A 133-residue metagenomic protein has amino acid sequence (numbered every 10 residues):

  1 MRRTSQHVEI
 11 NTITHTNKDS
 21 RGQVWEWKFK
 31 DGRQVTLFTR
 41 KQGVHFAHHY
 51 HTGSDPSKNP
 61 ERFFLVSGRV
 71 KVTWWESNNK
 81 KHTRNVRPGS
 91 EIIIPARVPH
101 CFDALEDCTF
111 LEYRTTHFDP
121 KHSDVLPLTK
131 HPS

Functional and structural regions predicted by a protein language model:
M1-L37: A short, N-terminal "cap"/entry segment at the start of jelly-roll beta-barrel domains of the cupin/DSBH fold
Q6-E9, D103-S133: Double-stranded beta-helix
N17, L37-K58: Conserved short histidine dyad/triad with adjacent acidic residue
D31-R33, R40-F46, S67-K71, N78 (+1 more regions): Short, charged/polar surface micro-motifs in flexible loops or helix N-caps
L37, R62, C101: Short, surface-exposed charged micro-motifs
H48, V72-T73, I94, P99-L105 (+1 more regions): Short beta-strand His + acidic residue motifs that chelate non-heme Fe in jelly-roll/DSBH and cupin folds
K58-T73: Glycine- and acidic-residue-biased ligand/ion/polar-headgroup-sensing regions
S77-A96: Short acidic-glycine-tyrosine-enriched beta hairpin
